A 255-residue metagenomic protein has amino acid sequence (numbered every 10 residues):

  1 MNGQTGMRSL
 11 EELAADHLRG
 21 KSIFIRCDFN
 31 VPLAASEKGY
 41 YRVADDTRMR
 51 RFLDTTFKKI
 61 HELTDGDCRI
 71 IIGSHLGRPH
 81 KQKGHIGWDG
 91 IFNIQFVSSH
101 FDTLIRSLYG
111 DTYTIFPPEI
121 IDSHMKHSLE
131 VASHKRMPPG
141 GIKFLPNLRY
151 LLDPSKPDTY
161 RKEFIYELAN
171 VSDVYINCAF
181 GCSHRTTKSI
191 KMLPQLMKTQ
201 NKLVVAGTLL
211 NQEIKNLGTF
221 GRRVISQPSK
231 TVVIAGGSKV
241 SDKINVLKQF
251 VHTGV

Functional and structural regions predicted by a protein language model:
M1-V255: Active-site loop-to-helix "anion-binding N-cap" substructures in soluble metabolic enzymes
